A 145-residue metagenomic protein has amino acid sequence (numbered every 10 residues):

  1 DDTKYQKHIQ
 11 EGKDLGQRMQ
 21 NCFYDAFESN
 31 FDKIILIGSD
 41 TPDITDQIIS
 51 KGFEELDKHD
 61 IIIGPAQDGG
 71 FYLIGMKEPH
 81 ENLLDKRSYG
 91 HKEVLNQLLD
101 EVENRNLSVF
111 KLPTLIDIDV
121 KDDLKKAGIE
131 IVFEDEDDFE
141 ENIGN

Functional and structural regions predicted by a protein language model:
D2-K33, H91-V94: Short phosphate-binding loop-to-helix
I35-I37: Short aromatic-hydrophobic micro-motifs that form the base-stacking/packing surface for donor nucleotide recognition
S39-T41: Short acidic donor-binding/metal-coordinating loop in glycosyltransferase active sites
I44-G69: Conserved donor-nucleotide/metal-binding helix-loop-beta segment in metal-dependent transferases, i.e., the alpha-helix
Q67-N82, Y89: Conserved catalytic core of nucleotide-sugar-dependent glycosyltransferases
H80-E101: Short, glycine-/small-residue-rich phosphate/pyrophosphate-handling segment
N96, D100-N145: Conserved alpha/beta core of the MobA/IspD/sugar-nucleotide pyrophosphorylase nucleotidyltransferase superfamily
